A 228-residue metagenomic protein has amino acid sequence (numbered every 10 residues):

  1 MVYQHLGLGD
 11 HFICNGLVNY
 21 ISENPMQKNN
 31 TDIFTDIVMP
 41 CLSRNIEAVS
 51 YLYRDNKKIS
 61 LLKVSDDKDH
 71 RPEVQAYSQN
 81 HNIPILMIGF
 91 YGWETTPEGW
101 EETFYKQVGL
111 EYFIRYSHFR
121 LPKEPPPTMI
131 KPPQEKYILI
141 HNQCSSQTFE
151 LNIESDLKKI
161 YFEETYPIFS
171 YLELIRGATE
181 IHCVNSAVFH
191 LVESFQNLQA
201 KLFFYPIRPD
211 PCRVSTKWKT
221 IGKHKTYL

Functional and structural regions predicted by a protein language model:
M1-L228: Catalytic machinery of carbohydrate-active enzymes, primarily nucleotide-sugar-dependent glycosyltransferases
